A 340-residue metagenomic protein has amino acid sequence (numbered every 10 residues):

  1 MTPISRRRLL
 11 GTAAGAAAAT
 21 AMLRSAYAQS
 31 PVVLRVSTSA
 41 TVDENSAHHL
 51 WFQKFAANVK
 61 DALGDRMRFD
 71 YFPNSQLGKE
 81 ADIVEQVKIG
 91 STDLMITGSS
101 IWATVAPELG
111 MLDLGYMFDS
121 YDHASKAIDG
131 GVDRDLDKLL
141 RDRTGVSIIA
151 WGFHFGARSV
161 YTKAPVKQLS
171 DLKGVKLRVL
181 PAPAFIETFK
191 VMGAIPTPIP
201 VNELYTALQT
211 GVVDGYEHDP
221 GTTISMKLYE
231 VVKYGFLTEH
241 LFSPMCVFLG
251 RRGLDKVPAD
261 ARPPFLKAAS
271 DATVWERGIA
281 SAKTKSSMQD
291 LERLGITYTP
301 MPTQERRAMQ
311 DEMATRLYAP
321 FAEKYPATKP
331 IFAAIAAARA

Functional and structural regions predicted by a protein language model:
T2-A124, V132, K138-A340: N-terminal secretory/targeting leader peptides
